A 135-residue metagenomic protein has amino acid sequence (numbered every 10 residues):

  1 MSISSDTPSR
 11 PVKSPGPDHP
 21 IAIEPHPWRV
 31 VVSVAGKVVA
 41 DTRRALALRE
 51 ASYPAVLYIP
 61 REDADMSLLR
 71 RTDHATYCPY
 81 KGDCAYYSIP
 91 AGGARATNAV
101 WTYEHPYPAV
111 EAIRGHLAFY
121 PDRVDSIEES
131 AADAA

Functional and structural regions predicted by a protein language model:
M1-A135: Terminal leader/tail segments of proteins
